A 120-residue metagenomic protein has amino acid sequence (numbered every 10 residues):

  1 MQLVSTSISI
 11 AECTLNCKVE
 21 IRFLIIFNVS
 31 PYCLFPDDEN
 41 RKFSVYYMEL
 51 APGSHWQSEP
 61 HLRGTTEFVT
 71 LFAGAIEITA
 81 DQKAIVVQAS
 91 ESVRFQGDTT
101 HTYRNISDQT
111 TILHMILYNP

Functional and structural regions predicted by a protein language model:
M1-T14: Short C-terminal boundary/hinge segments that cap the last helix of small helical domains
K18: Glycine/small-residue-rich loop that forms an oxyanion/phosphate-binding "nest" at active or ligand-binding sites
I21-S54, S58, I116, P120: A short glycine-rich, His/Asp/Glu-containing loop-to-beta-strand
F27-S30, R41, Q88, G97-P120: Ligand-binding loop in jelly-roll beta-barrel domains
Y47-L50, H61-I78: Short, conserved beta-strand element in jelly-roll/cupin
H55-Q57, E77, V93, D98-T102: Histidine-centered metal-chelating micro-motifs
Q57-L62, R104-I106: Short histidine-centered beta-strand/loop micro-motifs that create catalytic or ligand/metal-coordination sites
D81-G97: Short acidic-glycine-tyrosine-enriched beta hairpin
